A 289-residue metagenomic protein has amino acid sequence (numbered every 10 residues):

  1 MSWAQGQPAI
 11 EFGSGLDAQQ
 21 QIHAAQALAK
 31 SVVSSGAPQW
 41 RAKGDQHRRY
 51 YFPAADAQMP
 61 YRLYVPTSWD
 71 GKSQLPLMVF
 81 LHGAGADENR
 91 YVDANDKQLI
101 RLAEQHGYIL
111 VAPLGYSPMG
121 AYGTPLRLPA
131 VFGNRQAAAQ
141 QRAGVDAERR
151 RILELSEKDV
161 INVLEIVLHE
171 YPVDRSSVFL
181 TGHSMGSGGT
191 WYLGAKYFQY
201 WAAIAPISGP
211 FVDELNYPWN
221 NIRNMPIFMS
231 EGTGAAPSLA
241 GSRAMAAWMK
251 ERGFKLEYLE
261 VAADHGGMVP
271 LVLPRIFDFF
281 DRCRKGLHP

Functional and structural regions predicted by a protein language model:
M1-L75, S156, R243-A247, L256 (+1 more regions): A domain-start/cap signature at the N-terminus of enzymes
L16-Q19, H23, P53, A57 (+4 more regions): Alpha/beta-hydrolase superfamily serine-hydrolase fold, recognizing
W69-G123, D213, P237: Short substrate-entry loop that stabilizes the transition state in hydrolases
L75, D93, R150-K158, A195 (+2 more regions): Soluble non-cytosolic domains of exported or imported proteins
P76, Y108, A202, M225-P226: Alpha/beta-hydrolase fold active-site loops
G85-A86, E165-E170, R175-N224: Primarily recognizes the serine-hydrolase "nucleophile elbow" in alpha/beta-hydrolase and SGNH/GDSL folds
P129-Y171: Alpha/beta-hydrolase active-site loop
A203-D281: The feature captures the conserved acid-bearing segment of alpha/beta-hydrolase catalytic domains
